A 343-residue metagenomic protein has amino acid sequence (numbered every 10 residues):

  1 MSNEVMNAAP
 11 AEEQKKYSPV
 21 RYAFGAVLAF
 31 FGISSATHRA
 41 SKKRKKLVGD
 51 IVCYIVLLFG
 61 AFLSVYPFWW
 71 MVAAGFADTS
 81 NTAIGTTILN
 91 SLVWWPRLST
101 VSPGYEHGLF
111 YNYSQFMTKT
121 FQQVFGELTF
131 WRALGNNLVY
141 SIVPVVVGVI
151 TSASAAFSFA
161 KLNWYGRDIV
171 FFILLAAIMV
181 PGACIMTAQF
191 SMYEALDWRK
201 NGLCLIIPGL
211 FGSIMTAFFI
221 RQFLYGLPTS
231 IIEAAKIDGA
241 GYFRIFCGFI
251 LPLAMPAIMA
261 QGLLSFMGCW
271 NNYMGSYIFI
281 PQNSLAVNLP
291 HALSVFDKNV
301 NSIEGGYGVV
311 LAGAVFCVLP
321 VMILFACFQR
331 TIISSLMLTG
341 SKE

Functional and structural regions predicted by a protein language model:
S2-K43: Short, Lys/Arg-rich, polar N-terminal cytosolic tail immediately upstream of the first transmembrane signal-anchor
K45-E343: A structural signal for multi-pass alpha-helical bundles of membrane permease subunits that mediate small-molecule
